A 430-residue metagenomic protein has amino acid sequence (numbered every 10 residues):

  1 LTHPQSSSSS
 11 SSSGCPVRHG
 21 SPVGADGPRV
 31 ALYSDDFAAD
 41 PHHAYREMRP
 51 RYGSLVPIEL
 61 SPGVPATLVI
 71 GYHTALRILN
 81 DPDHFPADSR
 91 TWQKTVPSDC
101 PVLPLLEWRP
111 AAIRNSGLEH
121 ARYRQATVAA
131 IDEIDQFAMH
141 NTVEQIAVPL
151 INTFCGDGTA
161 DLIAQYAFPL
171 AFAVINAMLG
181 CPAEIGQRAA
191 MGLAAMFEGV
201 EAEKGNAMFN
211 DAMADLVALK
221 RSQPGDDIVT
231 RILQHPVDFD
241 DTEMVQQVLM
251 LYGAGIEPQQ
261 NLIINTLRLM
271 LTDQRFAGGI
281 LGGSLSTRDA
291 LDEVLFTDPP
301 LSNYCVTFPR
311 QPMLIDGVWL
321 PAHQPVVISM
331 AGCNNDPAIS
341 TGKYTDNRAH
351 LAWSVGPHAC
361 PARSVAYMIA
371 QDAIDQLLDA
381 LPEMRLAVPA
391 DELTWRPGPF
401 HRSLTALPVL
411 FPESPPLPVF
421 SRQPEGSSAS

Functional and structural regions predicted by a protein language model:
T2-I163, F172-A190, A194-M196, E203 (+1 more regions): Active-site substrate-recognition loop segments, prototypically the cytochrome P450 B′-helix/B-C loop
L179, R188-T242: Cytochrome P450 catalytic core segment centered on helix I
M191-K204, L285-D298, D391-R402: Short, mixed-charge aromatic SLiMs
V217-I228, C305-G332, L404-S430: C-terminal domain-closing interface element
V245-Y252, I256-L281, P361-L381: Cytochrome P450 catalytic-core helices
L281-V318: Conserved cytochrome P450 K-helix E-x-x-R motif and the immediately C-terminal K′/meander segment
F296, T341-L407, P415-S427: Cytochrome P450 heme-thiolate "Cys pocket" and heme-binding signature region
N334-G342: Cytochrome P450 core scaffold surrounding the K-helix E-X-X-R motif and the conserved "meander" helix-loop region
